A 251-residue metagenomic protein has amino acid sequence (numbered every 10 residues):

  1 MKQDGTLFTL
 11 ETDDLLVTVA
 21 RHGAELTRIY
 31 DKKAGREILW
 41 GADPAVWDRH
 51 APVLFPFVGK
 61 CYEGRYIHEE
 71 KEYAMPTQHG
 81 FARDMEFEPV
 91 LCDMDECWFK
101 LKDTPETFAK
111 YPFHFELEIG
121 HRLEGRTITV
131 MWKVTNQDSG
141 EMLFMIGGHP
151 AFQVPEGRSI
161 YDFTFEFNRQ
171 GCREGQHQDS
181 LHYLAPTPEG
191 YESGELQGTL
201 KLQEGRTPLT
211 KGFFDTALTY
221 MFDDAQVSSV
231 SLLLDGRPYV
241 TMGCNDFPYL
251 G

Functional and structural regions predicted by a protein language model:
M1, E11, K71-E72, P76-G125: Extended, loop-rich substrate-binding clefts of extracytoplasmic carbohydrate-active enzymes
M1-H68, E72-T77, Y220, D224-Y239 (+1 more regions): Beta-strand-rich N-terminal accessory domains
F8, C97-F99, L117-I119, V130 (+3 more regions): Hydrophobic residues positioned within well-ordered beta-strands of beta-sheet architectures
R36-D48, Y73-E86, I160, E166-N168 (+1 more regions): Glycine-rich, pocket-lining loop/helix-strand segments that form or immediately flank
D103-G157: Acidic, contiguous internal or C-terminal segments within carbohydrate-active enzymes that form a structured patch used
E141, A151-V154, R158-N245: Active-site/ligand-binding surface loops and adjacent short beta/alpha elements that line catalytic pockets across
P248-G251: Low-complexity, glycine/alanine/valine/leucine- and proline-rich hydrophobic stretches
